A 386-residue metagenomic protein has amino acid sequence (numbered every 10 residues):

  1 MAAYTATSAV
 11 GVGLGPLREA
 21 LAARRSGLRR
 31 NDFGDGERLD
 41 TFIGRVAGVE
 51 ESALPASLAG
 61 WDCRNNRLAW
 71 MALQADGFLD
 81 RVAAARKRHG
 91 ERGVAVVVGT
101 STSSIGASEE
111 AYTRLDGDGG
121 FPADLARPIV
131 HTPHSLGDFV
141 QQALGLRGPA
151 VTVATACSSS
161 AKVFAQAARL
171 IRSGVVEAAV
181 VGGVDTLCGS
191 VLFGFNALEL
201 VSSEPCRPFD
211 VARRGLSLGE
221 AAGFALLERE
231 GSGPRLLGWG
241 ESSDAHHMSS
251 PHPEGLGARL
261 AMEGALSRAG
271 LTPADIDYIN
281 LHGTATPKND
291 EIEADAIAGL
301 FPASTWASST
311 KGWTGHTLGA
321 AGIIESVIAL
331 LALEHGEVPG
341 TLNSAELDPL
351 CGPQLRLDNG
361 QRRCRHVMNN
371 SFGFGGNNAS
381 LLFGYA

Functional and structural regions predicted by a protein language model:
M1, E91, P273-D275, C351-A386: Flexible, low-complexity linker/loop segments at domain and module junctions
M1-A2, L14-G15, E19-D32, R38-F42 (+3 more regions): Condensing-enzyme catalytic core mediating Claisen C-C bond formation in acyl metabolism
A3, L21, V96, V140 (+11 more regions): Conserved small-residue
A6, A56-G77, D124-T132, A150-K162 (+4 more regions): Active-site pocket-shaping loop/turn-to-helix segments
V10, G15-V98, S104-A107, A261-P273: Conserved active-site "lid/cap" helical segment
L79, P133-G137, Q141-L144, P149-G183 (+4 more regions): Active-site-proximal alpha-helical scaffold in enzymes
T100-V151, N289-P302: Active-site-proximal gating segment of KS-fold condensing enzymes and close homologs
V175-A197, S202-R213, W239-P253, L281-D290 (+1 more regions): Acyl-CoA/ACP chain-elongation machinery
